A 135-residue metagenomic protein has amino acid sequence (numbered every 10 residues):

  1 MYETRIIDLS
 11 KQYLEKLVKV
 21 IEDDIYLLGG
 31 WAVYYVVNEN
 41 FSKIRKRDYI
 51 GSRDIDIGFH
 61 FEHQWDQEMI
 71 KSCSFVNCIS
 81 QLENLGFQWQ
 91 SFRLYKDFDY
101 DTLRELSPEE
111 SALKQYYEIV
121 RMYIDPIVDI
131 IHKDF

Functional and structural regions predicted by a protein language model:
M1-F135: Compositionally biased terminal segments of proteins
